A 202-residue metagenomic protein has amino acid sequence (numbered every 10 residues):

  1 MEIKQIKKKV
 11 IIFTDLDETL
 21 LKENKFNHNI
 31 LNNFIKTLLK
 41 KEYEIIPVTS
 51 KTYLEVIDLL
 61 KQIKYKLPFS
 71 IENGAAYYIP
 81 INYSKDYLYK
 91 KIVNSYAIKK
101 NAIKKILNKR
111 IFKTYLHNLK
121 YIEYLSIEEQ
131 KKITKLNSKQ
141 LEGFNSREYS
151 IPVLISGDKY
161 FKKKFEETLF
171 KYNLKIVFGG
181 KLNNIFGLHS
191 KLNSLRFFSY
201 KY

Functional and structural regions predicted by a protein language model:
M1-T14, I30, K36, Q62: Non-catalytic pre-domain segments flanking phosphatase-related domains
I3, P80-I81, I176: Assembly/interface hotspot detector across virion components, adhesins/toxins, and nucleic-acid enzymes
K7-K9, E42, K66, E148: A general structural motif
I12-D15, T37, K105-K109, G143-S146 (+1 more regions): A short alpha-helix capping/helix-coil boundary motif
K22-Y43, K100, K163-K164, L188-Y200: Short, acidic loop-to-helix structural element flanking the phosphoryl-transfer center in phosphate-processing enzymes
N27-E123: Active-site phosphate-binding/coordination module
T114-Y202: Conserved acidic, metal-coordinating active-site core of Asp-based, Mg2+-dependent phosphoryl-transfer enzymes
